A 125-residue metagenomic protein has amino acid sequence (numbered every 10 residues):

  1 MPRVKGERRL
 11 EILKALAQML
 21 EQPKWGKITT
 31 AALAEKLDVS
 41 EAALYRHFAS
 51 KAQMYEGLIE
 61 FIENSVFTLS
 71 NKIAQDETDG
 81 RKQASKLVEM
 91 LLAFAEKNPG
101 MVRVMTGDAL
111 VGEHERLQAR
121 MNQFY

Functional and structural regions predicted by a protein language model:
M1-P23, K27-K36, Q53-E56, S65: Basic, helix-initiating cap at the start of DNA-binding domains
V4, Q22, R46-H47, D76 (+2 more regions): Histidine kinase transmitter module recognition
R9-L10, T30, A52, E56 (+5 more regions): Short, structured helix-loop boundary elements
D38-F48: Short hydrophobic/aromatic patch on the recognition helix
G57, N71-K97: Hydrophobic alpha-helical connector segments
N64-F67, N71, E115-Y125: Amphipathic alpha-helical packing segments from all-alpha helical-bundle domains
E96-R116: Amphipathic alpha-helical segments used for helix-helix packing
